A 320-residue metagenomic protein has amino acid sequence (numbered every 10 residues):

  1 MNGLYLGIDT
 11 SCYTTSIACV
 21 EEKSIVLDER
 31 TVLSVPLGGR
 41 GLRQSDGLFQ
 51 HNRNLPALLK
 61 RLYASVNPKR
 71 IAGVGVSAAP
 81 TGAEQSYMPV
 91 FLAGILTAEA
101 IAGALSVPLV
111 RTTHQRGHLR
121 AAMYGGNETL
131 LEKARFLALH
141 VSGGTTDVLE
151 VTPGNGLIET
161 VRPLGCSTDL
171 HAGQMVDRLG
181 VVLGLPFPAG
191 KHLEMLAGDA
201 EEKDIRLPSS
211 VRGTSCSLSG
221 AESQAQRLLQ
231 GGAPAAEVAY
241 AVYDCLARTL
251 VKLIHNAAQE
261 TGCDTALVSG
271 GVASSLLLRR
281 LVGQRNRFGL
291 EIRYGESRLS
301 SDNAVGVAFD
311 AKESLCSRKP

Functional and structural regions predicted by a protein language model:
M1-G3, V107, R111-F136, D310: Conserved phosphate-binding catalytic cores of ATP/NTP-utilizing and phosphoryl-transfer enzymes
N2-V26, R135-T152: Gly/Thr-rich phosphate-binding beta-strand-loop-beta motif of the actin/hexokinase/Hsp70
S11-F49, L157-P163, Y294: Short glycine-rich, Thr/Ser-proximal phosphate-binding strand/loop in the N-terminal lobe of ATP-dependent enzymes
K60-E99, G103: Short beta-strand-loop/turn "lid" adjacent to the catalytic site in phosphate-handling enzymes
P68-A79, T261-V272, R293: Short glycine-rich phosphate-binding loop at a beta-alpha junction
R116, T152-E201, L228-G232: Glycine-rich phosphate-binding loop plus the immediately following alpha-helix
H118-A121, G295-P320: Glycine-rich phosphate-binding/hydrolytic loop that grips phosphoryl groups
K191-A266, V272-G283, R287-L290, K312-K319: A contiguous, well-structured pocket-lining segment that forms one wall/lid of small-molecule binding clefts in soluble
